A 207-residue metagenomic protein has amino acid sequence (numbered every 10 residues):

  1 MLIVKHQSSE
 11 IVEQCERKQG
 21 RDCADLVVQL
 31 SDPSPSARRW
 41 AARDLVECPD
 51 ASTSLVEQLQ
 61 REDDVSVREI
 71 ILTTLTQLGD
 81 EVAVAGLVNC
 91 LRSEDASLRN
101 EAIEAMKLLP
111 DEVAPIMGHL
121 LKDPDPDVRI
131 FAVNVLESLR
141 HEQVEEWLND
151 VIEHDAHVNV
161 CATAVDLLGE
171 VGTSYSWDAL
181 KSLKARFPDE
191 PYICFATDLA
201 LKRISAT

Functional and structural regions predicted by a protein language model:
L2-K18, V28, S36-C48, E57-Q58 (+8 more regions): Structural detector for internal amphipathic alpha-helices that build alpha-solenoid repeat scaffolds
A24-L30: Short terminal alpha-helical segments
P33-S34, D63-D64, E94-D95, P124-D125 (+2 more regions): Short inter-helical turns and helix N-cap capping residues of alpha-solenoid HEAT/ARM repeat scaffolds
D50-S52: N-terminal, post-signal-peptide region of Sec/Tat-exported proteins
V84, E145, W177-L180: Solenoid-repeat scaffolds in large eukaryotic assemblies
W177-D189: TPR/TPR-like (Sel1-like) alpha-helical repeat modules
